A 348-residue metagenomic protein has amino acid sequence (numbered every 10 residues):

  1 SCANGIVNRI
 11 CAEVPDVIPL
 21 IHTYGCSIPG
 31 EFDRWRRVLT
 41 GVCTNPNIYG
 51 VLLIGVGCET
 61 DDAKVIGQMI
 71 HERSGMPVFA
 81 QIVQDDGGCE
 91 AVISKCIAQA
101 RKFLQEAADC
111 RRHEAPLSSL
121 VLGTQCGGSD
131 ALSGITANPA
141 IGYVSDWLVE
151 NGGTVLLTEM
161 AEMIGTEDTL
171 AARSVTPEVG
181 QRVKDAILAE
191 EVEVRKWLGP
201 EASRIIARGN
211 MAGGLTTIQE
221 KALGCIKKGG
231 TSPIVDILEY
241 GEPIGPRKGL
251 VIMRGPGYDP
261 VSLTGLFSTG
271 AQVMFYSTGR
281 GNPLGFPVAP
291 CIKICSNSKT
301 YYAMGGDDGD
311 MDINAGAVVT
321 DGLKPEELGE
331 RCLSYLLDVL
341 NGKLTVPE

Functional and structural regions predicted by a protein language model:
S1-V273, R280-E348: Metallocofactor- and cofactor-centric catalytic cores in central/energy metabolism, strongly enriched
